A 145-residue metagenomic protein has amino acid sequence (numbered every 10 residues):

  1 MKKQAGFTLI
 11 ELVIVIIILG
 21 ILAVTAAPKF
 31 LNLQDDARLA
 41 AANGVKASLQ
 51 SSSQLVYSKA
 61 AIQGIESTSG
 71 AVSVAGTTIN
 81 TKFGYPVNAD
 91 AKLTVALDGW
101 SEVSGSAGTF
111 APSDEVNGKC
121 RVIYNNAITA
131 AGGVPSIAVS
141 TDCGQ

Functional and structural regions predicted by a protein language model:
M1-Q34: N-terminal single-pass transmembrane signal-anchor helix
K29-L31, S53, T141: Flexible, active-site-adjacent loop/turn segments at secondary-structure boundaries
A37-Q63: Membrane-proximal N-terminal amphipathic helix
S58-Q145: Periplasmic/extracellular, small/polar-rich flexible segments of pilin-like filament-forming proteins
